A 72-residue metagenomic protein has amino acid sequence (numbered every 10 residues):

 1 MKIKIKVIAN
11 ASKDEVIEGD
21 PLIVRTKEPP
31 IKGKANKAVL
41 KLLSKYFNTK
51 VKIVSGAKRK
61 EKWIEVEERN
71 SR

Functional and structural regions predicted by a protein language model:
M1-G33, K37-Y46, K50-R72: Contiguous, often N-terminal, cationic amphipathic patches that form binding interfaces
